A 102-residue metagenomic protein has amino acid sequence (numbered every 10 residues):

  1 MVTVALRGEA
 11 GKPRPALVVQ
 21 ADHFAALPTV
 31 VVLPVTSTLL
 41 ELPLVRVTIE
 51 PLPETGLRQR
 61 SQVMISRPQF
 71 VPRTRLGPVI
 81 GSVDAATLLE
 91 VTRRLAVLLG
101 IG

Functional and structural regions predicted by a protein language model:
M1-G102: Conserved functional hotspots at enzyme active or ligand-binding sites that engage polyanionic ligands
